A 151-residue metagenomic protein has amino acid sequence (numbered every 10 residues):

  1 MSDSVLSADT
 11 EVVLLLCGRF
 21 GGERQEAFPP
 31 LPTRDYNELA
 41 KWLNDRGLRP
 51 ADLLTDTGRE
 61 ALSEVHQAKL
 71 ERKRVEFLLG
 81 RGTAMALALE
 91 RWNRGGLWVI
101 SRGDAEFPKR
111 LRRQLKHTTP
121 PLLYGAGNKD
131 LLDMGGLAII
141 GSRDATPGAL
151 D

Functional and structural regions predicted by a protein language model:
M1-G103: Short, small/acidic-rich helices and loops at N termini and domain boundaries of DNA replication/processing enzymes
L87-N93, L97-D151: Glycine-rich beta-alpha loop segments
